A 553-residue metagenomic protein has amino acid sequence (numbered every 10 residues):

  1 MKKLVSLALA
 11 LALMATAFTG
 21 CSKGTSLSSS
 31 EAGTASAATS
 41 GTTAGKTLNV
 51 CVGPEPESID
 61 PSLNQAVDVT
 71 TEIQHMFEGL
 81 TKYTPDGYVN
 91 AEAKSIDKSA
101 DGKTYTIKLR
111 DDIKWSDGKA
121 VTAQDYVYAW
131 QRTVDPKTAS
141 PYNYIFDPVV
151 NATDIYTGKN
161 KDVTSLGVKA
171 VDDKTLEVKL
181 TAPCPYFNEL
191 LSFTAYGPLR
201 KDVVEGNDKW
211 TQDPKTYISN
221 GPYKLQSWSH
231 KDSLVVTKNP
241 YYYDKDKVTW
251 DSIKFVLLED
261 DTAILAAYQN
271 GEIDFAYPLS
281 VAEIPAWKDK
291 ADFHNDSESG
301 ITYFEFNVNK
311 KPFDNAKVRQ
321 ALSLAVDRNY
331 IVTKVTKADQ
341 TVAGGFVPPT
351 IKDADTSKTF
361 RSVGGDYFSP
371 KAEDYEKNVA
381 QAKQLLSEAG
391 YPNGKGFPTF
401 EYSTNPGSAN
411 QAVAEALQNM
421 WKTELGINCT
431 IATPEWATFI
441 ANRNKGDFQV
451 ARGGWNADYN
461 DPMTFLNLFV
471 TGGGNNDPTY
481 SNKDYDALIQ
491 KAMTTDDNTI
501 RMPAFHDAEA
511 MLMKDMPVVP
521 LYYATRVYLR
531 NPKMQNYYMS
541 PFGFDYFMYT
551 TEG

Functional and structural regions predicted by a protein language model:
M1-L48, S58-P61, S95, G167 (+3 more regions): Short, low-complexity disordered leader/linker segments with a strong preference for bacterial N-terminal type II
C51-A100, I218: N-terminal lobe/hinge region of extracytoplasmic solute-binding protein
V67, V163, K174, K179-V248 (+3 more regions): Gly/Pro-rich hinge or "lid" segments in bacterial periplasmic/extracellular proteins
S95-I145, E177, P312: Aromatic- and charge-enriched surface segment that lines or borders ligand/interaction sites
T122-A129, D173-K179, P183, G221-P222 (+6 more regions): Alpha-helical secondary-structure segments
D208, P240-P285: Ligand-site clamp/hinge motif
A325-K358, S408-Q418, I440-G553: Detector for C-terminal structural segments
V342-E388, G407-Q411: Structural transition elements
